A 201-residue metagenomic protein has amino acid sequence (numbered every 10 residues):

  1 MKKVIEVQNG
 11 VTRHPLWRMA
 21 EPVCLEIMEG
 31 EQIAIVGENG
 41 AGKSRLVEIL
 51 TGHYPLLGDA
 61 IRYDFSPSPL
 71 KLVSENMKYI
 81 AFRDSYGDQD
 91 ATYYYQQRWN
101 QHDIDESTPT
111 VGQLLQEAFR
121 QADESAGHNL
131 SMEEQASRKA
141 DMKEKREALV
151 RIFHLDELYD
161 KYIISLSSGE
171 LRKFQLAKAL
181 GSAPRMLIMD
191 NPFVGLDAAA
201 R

Functional and structural regions predicted by a protein language model:
M1-A34, G40, Y54-G58: A short, flexible loop at the N-terminus of ABC-type nucleotide-binding domains that lies
V47-H128: ABC ATPase nucleotide-binding domain signature region
Q116, L130, E134-L158: Conserved ABC ATPase "signature" region
R138, Y162-L166: Conserved ABC ATPase signature
L166-K173, A198: ABC ATPase nucleotide-binding domain "signature motif"
L176: Hydrophobic anchor residue at the start of the ABC signature
L187-N191: Catalytic Walker B motif of ABC-type/P-loop ATPase nucleotide-binding domains
